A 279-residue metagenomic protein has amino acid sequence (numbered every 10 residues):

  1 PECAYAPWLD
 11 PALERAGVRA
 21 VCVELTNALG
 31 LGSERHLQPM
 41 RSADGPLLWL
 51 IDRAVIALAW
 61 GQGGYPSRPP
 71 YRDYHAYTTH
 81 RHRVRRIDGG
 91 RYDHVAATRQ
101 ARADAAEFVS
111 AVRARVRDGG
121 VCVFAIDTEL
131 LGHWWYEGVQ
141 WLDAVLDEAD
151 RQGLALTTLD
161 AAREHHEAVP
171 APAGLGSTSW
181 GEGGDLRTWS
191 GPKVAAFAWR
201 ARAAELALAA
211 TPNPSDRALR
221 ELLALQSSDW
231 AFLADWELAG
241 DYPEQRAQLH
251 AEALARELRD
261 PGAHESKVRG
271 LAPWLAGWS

Functional and structural regions predicted by a protein language model:
P1-L13: A conserved hydrophobic secondary-structure block that centers on an alpha-helix together with its immediately flanking
C3-Y5, N27, R53-V55: Short acidic/polar capping segments at secondary-structure boundaries
Y5-W8, L31-L37: Short alpha-helical segments and helix-capping/turn motifs at coil-helix boundaries
V18-L31, A155-D160: His/Asp/Glu-enriched short active-site or ligand-binding loop at hydrolase and phosphoryl-transfer sites
S33-S279: Active-site and substrate-binding clefts of carbohydrate-active enzymes
